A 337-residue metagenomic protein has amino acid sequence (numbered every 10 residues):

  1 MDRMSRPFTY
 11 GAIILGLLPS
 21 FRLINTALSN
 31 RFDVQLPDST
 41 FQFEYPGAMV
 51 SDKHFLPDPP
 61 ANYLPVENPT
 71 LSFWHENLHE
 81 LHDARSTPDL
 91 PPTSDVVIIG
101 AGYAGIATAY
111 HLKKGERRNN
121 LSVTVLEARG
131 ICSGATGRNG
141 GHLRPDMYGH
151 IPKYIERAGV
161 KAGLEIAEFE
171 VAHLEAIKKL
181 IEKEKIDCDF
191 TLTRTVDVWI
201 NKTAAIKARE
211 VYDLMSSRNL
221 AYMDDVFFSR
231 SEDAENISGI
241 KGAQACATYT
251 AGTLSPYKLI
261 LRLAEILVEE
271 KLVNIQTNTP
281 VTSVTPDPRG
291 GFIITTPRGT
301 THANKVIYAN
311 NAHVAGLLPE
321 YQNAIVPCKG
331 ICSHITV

Functional and structural regions predicted by a protein language model:
D2-V96, K114-L121: Extreme N-terminal leader/targeting segments of oxidoreductases
I99, P145, Y308-A309: Redox-cofactor binding/interface segments in oxidoreductases and associated redox assembly factors
G100-I106, A128: Glycine-rich Rossmann-fold phosphate-binding loop(s) that bind the pyrophosphate of adenine dinucleotide cofactors
G115-R138: Glycine-rich FAD pyrophosphate-binding loop
G140-L143, Y148, R194-D197, Q322-V337: Central beta-strand plus flanking loop segment that forms part of the substrate or channel wall within the catalytic
Y154-I266: Rossmann-like flavin
K241-A303: Helical element adjacent to the flavin cofactor pocket in flavoenzyme catalytic cores
T296-V337: Central helical "cap/lid" subdomain
